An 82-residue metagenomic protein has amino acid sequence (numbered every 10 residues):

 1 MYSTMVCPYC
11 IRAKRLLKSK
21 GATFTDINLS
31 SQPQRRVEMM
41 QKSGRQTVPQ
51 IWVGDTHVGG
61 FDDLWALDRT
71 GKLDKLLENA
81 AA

Functional and structural regions predicted by a protein language model:
M1-T23: Local sequence-structure signature of Cys/Sec-based thiol-disulfide redox active-site neighborhoods
P8-I11, Q34, G59: Residues that form or flank phosphate/diphosphate-binding pockets in enzymes that use nucleotide phosphates
K20-T23, R36-V48, W52-V58, D62: Structural alpha/beta surface segment adjacent to cysteine/selenocysteine redox centers across thiol/disulfide enzymes
T23, A81-A82: Intrinsic disorder/low-complexity segments
N28-Q46, K72-A80: Thioredoxin-like thiol-disulfide oxidoreductase module
V53-A81: Non-catalytic, surface beta->alpha helical segment in thiol-disulfide oxidoreductase systems
